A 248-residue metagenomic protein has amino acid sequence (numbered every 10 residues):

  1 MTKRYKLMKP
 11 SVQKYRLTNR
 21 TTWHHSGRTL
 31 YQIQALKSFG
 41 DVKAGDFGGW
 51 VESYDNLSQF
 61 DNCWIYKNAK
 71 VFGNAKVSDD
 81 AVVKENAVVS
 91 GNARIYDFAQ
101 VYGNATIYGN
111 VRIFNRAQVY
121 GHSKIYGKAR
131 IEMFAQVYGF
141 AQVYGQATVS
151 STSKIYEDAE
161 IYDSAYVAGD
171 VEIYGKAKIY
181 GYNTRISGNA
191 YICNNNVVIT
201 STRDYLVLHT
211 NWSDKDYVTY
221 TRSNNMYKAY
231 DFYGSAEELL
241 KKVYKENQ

Functional and structural regions predicted by a protein language model:
M1-D61, H122, D204-Q248: Terminal amphipathic alpha-helical/low-complexity segments used for targeting or macromolecular assembly
I33, V82-R94, F98-F114, Q118-Q248: Glycine-rich hexapeptide-repeat left-handed beta-helix
Q59-W64, D79, S151: Surface-exposed loop/turn motifs in large extracellular/passenger domains
N62-A75: Short, compact, well-ordered microdomains
